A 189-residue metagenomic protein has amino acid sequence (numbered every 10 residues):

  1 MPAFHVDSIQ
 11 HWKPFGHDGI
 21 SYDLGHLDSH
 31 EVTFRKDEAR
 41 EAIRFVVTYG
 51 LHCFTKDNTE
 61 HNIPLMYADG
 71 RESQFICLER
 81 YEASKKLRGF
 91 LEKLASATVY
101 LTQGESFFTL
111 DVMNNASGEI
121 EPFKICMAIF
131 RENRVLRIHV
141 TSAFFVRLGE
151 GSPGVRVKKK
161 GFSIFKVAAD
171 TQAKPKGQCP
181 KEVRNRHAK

Functional and structural regions predicted by a protein language model:
M1-K189: Ribonuclease/tRNase effector modules and their secretory precursors
